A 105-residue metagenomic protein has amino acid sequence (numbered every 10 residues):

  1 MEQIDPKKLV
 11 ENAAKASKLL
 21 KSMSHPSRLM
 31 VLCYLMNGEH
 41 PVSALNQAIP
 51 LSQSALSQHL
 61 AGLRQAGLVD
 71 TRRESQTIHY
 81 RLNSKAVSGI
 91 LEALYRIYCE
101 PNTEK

Functional and structural regions predicted by a protein language model:
M1-K15, V87-K105: Amphipathic alpha-helical dimerization/coiled-coil segments that flank or bridge DNA-binding/regulatory modules
E11-S54, E74-A86: N-terminal helix-turn-helix DNA-binding core of bacterial DNA-binding proteins
Q47, Q58, R64-Q65: Alpha-helical residues within the helix-turn-helix
L51-Q53, A66, E100: Juxtamembrane/interface motifs at transmembrane-helix termini
A55-H59, Y98-C99: Short alpha-helical linear motifs
